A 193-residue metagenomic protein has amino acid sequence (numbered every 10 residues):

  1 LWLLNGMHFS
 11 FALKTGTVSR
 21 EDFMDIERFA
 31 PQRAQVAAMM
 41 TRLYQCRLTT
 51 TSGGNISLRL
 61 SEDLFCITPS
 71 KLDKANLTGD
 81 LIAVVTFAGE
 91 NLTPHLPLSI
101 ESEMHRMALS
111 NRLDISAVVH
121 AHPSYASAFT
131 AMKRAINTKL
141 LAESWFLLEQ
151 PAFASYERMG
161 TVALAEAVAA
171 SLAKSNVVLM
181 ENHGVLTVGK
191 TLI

Functional and structural regions predicted by a protein language model:
F9-F11, F23: Aromatic (phenylalanine/tyrosine) cluster motif
A12-T17: Ala/Thr-enriched low-complexity intrinsically disordered regions
D22-I193: Glycine-rich flexible loops
